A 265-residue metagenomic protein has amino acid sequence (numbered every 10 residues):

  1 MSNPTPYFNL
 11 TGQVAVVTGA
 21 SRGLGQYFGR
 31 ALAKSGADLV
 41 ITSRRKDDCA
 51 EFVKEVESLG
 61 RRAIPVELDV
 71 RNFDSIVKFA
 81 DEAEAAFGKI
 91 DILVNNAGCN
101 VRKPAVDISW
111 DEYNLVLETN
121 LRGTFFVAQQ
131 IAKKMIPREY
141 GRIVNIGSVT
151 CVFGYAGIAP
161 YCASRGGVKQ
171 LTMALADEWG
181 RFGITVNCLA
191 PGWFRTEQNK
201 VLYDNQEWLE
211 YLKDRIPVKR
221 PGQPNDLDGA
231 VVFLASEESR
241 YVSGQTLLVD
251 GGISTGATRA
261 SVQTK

Functional and structural regions predicted by a protein language model:
S2-Y7, F153, V232, S243-K265: Short C-terminal tail/terminal secondary-structure segment of NAD(P)H-dependent dehydrogenase/reductase domains
V14, S21-R22, R45: Conserved glycine-rich cofactor-binding loop
P104-A105, S109-L117, I143, L212: Substrate-binding pocket helix/loop in short-chain dehydrogenase/reductase
V106, F153-A159, R181-F182, K219 (+1 more regions): Active-site loop immediately N-terminal to the catalytic Tyr-X3-Lys motif of short-chain dehydrogenase/reductase
A128, S164: Active-site helix of classical SDR
K133, D177-R181, R240: Alpha-helical segment proximal to the catalytic Tyr-Lys
S148: Residue(s) in the substrate-gating loop at a strand-loop-helix junction that position the organic substrate next
